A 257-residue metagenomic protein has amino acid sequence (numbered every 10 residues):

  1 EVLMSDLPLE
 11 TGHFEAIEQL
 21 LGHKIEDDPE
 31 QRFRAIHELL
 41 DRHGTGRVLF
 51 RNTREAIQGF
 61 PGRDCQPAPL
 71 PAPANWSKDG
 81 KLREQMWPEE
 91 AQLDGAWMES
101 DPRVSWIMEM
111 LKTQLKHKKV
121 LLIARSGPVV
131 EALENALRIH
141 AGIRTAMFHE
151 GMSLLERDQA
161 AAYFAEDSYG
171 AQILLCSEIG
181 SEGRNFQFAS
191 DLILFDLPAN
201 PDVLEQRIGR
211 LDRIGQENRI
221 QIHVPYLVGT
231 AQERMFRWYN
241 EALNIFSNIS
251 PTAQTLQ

Functional and structural regions predicted by a protein language model:
E1-L93, K116-H117, T230-Q257: Inter-lobe coupling linker of SF2 helicases/translocases
A96-R125, A132: Conserved interdomain hinge at the start of the Helicase C-terminal
K119-S126, M147-H149, L174-E178, F195-D196 (+1 more regions): Short beta-strand segments
A124-H149: Conserved helicase motor "Helicase C" RecA-like lobe of SF1/SF2 P-loop NTPases
V130-E134, L174-S190, I208-Q216: SF2 helicase motor core recognition
I143-E178: Conserved helicase ATPase core of P-loop NTP-dependent helicases/translocases
R184-L197, Q221-V224: A short beta-strand element within the Helicase C-terminal
L211-N240: Conserved segment of the helicase C-terminal RecA-like domain
